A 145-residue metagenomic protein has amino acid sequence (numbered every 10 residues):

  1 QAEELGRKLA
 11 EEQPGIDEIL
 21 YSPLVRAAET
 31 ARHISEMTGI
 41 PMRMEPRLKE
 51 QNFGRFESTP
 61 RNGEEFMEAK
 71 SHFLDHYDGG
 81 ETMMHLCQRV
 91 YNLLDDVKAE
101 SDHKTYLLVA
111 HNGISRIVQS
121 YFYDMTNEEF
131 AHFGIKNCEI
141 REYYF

Functional and structural regions predicted by a protein language model:
Q1-I40, E81: Active-site-proximal alpha-helix that buttresses catalytic centers in soluble enzyme cores
E3-A10, C87, Y91-A99: Generic structural signal for well-ordered alpha-helical scaffold segments
Y21-S22, Q88, V109-A110: Short beta-strand scaffold positions
V25, L48-K49, G113: Catalytic metal-binding/acid-base residues of hydrolase active sites
A28, Y91-F145: Active-site-adjacent alpha-helix immediately C-terminal to a catalytic or transition-state-stabilizing loop
S35-Y91, Y144: Phosphate-handling substructures
